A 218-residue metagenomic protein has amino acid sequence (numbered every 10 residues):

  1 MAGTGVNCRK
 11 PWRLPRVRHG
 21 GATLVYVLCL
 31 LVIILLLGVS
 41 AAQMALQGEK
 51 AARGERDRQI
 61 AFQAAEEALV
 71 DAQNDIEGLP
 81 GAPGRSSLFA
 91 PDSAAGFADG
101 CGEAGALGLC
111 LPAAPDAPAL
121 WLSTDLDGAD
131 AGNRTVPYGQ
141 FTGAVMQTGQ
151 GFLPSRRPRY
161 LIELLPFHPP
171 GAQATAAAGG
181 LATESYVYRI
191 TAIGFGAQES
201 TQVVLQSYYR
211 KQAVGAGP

Functional and structural regions predicted by a protein language model:
A2-V27, L31-P218: Terminal alpha-helical segments
